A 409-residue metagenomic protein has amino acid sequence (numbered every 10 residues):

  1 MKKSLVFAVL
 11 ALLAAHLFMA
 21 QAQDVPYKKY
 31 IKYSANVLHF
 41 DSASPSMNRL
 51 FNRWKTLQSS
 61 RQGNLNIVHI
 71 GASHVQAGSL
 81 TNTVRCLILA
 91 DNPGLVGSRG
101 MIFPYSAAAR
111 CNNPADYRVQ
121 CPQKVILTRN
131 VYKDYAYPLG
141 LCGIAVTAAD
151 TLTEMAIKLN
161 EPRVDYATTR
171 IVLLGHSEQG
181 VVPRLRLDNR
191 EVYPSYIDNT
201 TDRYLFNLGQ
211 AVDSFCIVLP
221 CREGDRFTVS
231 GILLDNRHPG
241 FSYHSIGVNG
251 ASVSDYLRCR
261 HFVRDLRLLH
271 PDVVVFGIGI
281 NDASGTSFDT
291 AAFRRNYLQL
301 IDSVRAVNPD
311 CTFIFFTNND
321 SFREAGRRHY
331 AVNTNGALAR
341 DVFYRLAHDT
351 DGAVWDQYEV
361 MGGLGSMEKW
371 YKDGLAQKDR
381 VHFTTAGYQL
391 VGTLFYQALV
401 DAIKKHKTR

Functional and structural regions predicted by a protein language model:
M1-Y27, T408-R409: Bacterial Sec-dependent N-terminal signal peptides
P26-H69, G140: Membrane/wall-proximal cationic-aromatic binding patches
R53-T56, L87, L173, R264-D265 (+2 more regions): A generic secondary-structure signal
G63-H69, Q76, L80, H238-Y330 (+3 more regions): Conserved, compact domain cores that house catalytic/ligand-binding motifs in diverse enzymes and effector modules
H69-G71, V96, F103, F316: Active-site neighborhood of phospho(di)ester-bond hydrolases with catalytic His/Asp-centered motifs
Q76-R186, E191-R295, H382: Conserved SGNH/GDSL esterase-like catalytic core that processes O-acyl groups on lipids and polysaccharides
D91, V304-C311, A402-K405: Secondary-structure transition/capping motifs at alpha-helix termini and the adjoining loop/turn into the next element
D320-R409: Catalytic His-Asp segment of secreted/periplasmic serine-dependent ester chemistry enzymes
